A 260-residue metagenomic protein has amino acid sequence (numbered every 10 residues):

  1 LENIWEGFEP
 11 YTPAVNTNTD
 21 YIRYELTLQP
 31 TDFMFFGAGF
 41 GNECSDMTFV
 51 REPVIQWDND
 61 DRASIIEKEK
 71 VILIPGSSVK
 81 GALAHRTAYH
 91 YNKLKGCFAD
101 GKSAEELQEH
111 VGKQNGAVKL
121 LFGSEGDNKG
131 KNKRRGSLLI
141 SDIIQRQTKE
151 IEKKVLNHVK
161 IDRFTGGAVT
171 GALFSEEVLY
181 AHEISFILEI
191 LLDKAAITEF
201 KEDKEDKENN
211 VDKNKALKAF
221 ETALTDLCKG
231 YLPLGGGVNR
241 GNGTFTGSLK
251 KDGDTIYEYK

Functional and structural regions predicted by a protein language model:
L1-K260: Small/polar/charged residue-enriched interaction surfaces, especially the RNA/DNA-contacting tracks of RNP/CRISPR
